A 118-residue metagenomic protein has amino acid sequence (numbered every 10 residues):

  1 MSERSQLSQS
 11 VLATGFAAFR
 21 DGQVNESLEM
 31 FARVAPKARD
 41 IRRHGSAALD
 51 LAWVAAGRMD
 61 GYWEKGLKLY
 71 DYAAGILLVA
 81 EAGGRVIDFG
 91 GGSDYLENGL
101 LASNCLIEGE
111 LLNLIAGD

Functional and structural regions predicted by a protein language model:
M1-L51, N98-D118: Acidic beta-strand-loop-alpha-helix segment within the catalytic core of divalent metal-dependent phosphate-processing
L12, A80, G84-R85: Conserved AMP-binding/adenylate-forming
F16, K65-L67, F89-G91: Short secondary-structure boundary segments
A47-A48, K68-Y72, S93-E97: Small/polar glycine-rich anion-binding or flexible loop at a beta-alpha turn
D50, D60, E64, D71: Acidic active-site catalytic centers that drive phospho-/nucleotidyl reactions and related ester hydrolyses
A52-A55, I76-E81: Hydrophobic residues within well-ordered alpha-helices
A56-G61, G84-R85: Alpha-to-beta junction loops
G83-G99: Acidic, metal-binding active-site segment of PIN/NYN-like and related structure-specific nucleases
